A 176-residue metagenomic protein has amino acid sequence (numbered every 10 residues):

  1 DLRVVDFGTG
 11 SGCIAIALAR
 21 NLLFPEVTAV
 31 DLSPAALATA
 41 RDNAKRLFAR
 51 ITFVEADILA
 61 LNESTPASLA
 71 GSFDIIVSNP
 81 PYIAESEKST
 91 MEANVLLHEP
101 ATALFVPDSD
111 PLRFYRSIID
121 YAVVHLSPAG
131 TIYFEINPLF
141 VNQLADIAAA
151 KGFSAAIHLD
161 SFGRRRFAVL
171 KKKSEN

Functional and structural regions predicted by a protein language model:
D1-K88: Conserved SAM/SAH cofactor-binding pocket of Class I
L18, V95, I118, A122: Class I S-adenosylmethionine-dependent transferase superfamily signal
L22-F24, F48, E99, S127 (+1 more regions): Short, well-ordered coil/turn elements that cap or connect secondary structure elements
Y82-R113: Mobile active-site "lid"/loop adjacent to the S-adenosyl-L-methionine
D108-L170: Conserved Class I SAM-dependent methyltransferase catalytic core
K173-N176: Flexible, glycine-/basic-rich loop-and-beta segments that form/coincide with the SAM-dependent methyltransferase
